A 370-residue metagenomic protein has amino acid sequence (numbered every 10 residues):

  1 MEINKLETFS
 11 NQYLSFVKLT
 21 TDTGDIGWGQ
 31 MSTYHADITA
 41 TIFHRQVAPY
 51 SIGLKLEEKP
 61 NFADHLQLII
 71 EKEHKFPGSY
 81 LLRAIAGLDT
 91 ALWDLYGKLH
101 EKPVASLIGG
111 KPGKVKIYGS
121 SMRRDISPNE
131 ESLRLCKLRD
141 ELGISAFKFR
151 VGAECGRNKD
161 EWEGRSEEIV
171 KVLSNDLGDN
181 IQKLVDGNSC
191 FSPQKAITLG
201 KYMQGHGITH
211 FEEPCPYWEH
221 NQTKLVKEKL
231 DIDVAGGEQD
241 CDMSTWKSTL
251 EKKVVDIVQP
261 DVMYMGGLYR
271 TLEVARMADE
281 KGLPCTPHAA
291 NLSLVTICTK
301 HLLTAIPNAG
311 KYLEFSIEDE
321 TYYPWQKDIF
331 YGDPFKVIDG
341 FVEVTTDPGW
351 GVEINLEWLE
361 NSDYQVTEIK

Functional and structural regions predicted by a protein language model:
M1-W28, S32, T321-P324, D328-I329 (+1 more regions): Structured beta-strand/loop patches that form or line metal/cofactor-binding pockets in enzymes
T20-L99: Metal- or metallocofactor-binding catalytic centers and their adjacent structured scaffolds across diverse enzyme
G24, V47, L88, E101 (+7 more regions): Conserved, mostly hydrophobic/aromatic
G29, I117-S120, S145-F149, K183-G187 (+5 more regions): Hydrophobic faces of well-ordered beta-strands that scaffold small-molecule active sites in alpha/beta enzyme cores
P49, P60, G207, W218-F341: Shared catalytic-loop signature of beta/alpha-barrel
D89-D125: Glycine-rich, aromatic-flanked loop segments that form ligand/cofactor-binding clefts across common enzyme folds
K114-L230: Metal-dependent enolase-superfamily TIM-barrel catalytic cores that perform enediolate-based chemistry
D319-K370: C-terminal extensions of enzymes
